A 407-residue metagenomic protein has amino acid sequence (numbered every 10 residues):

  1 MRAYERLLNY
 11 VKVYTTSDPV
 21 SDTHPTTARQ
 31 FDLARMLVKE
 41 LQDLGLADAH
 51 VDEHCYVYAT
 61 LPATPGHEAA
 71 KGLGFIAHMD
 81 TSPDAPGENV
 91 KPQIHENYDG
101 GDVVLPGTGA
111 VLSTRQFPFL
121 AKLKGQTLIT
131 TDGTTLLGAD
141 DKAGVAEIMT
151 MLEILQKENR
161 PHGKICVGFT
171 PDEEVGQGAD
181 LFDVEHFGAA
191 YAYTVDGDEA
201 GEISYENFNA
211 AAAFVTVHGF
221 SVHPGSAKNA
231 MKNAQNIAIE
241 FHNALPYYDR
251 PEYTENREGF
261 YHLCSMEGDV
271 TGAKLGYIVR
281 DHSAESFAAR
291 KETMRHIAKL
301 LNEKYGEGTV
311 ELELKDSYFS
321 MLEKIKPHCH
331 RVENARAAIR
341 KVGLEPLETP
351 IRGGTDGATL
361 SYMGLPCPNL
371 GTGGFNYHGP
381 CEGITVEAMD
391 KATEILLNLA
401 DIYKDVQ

Functional and structural regions predicted by a protein language model:
R2-A28, I129-T130, Y318, H378-G379: N-terminal capping segment at the start of a domain
P19, D48, P161-K164, Y247-H262 (+3 more regions): Flexible, glycine/charged-enriched surface loops at secondary-structure junctions
D22-A70, G74-I76, D80, K91: A non-catalytic alpha/beta surface segment that caps or lines the substrate-entry region of metallo-dependent hydrolase
H67-P161, F169, A189, K391: Active-site metal-coordination/substrate-binding segment of hydrolases, especially metallo-dependent peptidases
L120, Q126-A139, D172-K299, G308-V310 (+1 more regions): Midchain, well-structured core segments that form catalytic/ion-binding scaffolds
T130-A139, E345-T349, G379-P380: Short pre-catalytic strand/loop immediately N-terminal to key active-site residues, enriched for Gly-Thr
K157, K232-P251, E285-K299, E333 (+3 more regions): His/Asp/Glu-rich mid-to-C-terminal helical/loop segments that flank catalytic regions of hydrolases
N236-Y253, F260-H262, T309, F319-C367 (+1 more regions): Active-site-adjacent substrate-binding region of metalloamidase/peptidase-like peptide-processing proteins
